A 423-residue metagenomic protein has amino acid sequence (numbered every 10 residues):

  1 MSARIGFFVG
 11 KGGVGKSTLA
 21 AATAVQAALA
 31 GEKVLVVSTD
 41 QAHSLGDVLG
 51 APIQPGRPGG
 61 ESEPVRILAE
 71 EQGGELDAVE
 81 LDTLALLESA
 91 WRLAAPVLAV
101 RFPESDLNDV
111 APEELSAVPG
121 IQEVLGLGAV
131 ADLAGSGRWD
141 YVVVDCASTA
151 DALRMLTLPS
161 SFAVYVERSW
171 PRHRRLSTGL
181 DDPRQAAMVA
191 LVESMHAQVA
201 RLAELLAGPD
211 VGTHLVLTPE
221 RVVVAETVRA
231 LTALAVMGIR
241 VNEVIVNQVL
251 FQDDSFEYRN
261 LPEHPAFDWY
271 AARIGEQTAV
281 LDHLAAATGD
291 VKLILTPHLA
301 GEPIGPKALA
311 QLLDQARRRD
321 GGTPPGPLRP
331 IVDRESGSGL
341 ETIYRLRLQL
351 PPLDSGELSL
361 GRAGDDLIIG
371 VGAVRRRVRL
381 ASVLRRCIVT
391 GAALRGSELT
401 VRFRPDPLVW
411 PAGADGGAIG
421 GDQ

Functional and structural regions predicted by a protein language model:
M1-V9, V14, L19-A207, T213 (+4 more regions): Flexible phosphate-sensing "switch/lid" loops adjacent to ATP/NTP-binding sites across phosphate-transfer
S62, L84-E88, A300-G305, R385: A short acidic, often aromatic-flanked loop/helix-cap motif at beta-alpha or helix-coil junctions that lines enzyme
A200-S355, G364, A373-S382, I388 (+2 more regions): C-terminal lobe/tail of nucleotide-utilizing enzymes
L384-E398: Short, surface-exposed loop/turn motifs with a glycine/proline- and acidic-biased composition
G396-D406: Long, intrinsically disordered, low-complexity Ser/Thr/Pro-rich regulatory/activation regions of nuclear proteins
